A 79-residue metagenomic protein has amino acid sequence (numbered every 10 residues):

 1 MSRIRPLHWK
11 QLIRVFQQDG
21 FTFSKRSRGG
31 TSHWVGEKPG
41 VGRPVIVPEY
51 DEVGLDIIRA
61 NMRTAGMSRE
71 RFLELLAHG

Functional and structural regions predicted by a protein language model:
M1-S27, P39: N-terminal first-folded block
W9-K10, I46, R59, R69: A general secondary-structure boundary signal
R28-S32: Short acidic/glycine-enriched loop/turn segments that link adjacent beta-strands
G36: A cross-family detector of function-defining hotspots
V41-V45: Short, charged/polar, Gly/Pro-enriched secondary-structure boundary elements
E52-G79: C-terminal structural segments of small proteins and small subunits
